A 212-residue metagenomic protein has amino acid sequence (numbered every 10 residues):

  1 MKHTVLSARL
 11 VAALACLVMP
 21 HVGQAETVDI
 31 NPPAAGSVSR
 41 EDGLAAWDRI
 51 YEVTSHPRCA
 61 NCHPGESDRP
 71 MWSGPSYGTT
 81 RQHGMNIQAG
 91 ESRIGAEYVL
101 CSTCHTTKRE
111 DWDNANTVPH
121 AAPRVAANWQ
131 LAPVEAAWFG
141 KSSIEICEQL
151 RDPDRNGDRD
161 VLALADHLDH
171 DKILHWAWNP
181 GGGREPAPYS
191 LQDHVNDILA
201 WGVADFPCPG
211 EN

Functional and structural regions predicted by a protein language model:
K2-A45, P57-A60, G65-G74, V195-N212: Post-cleavage N-terminal segment of exported redox proteins
T4, T27, T54, T79-T80 (+2 more regions): Residue-identity detector for threonine
P33, S37-E41, D48, P57 (+3 more regions): C-type cytochrome heme-c attachment and multiheme electron-transfer modules
R40-S55, P75-L100, N128, A187: Flexible gly/pro/ser-rich segments immediately N-terminal to CXXCH heme-c attachment motifs in exported/periplasmic
P57-E66, E97-R109: The canonical Cys-X-X-Cys-His
